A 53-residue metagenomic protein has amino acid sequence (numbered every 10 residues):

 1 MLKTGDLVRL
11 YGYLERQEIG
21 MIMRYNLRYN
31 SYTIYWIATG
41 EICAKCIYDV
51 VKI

Functional and structural regions predicted by a protein language model:
K3-I53: Basic/aromatic-rich interaction segments and small domains that mediate binding to polyanionic partners
